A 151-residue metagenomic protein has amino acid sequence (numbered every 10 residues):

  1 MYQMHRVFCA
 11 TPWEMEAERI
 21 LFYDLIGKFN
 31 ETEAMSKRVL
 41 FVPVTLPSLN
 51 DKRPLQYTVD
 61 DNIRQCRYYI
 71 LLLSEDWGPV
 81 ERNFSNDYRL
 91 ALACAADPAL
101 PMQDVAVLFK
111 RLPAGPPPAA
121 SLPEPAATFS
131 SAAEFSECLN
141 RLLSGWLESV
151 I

Functional and structural regions predicted by a protein language model:
M1-L72, A99-M102: Conserved N-terminal substructure of TIR/SEFIR domains
A17, G78-R82, P116: Extracytoplasmic/secreted cell-surface and envelope-processing proteins
L21-L25, T58, N62, N83-L90 (+4 more regions): Alpha-helical scaffold elements adjacent to nucleotide-binding pockets in ATP/GTP-utilizing enzyme cores
I26-E33, A95, L139, L143-V150: Hydrophobic, Leu/Ile/Phe/Ala-enriched alpha-helical segments that form helix-helix packing faces
V44-S48, L108, F129: Conserved beta-strand termini and adjacent loop/short-helix elements that scaffold enzyme active sites in alpha/beta
S74-D76, A95, P101-G115: Short beta-alpha junction loops
E75-D97: Conserved TIR/SEFIR loop-to-helix hotspot centered on a Trp-containing motif with a nearby acidic residue
F109-I151: C-terminal interaction surface of TIR/SEFIR-family domains
